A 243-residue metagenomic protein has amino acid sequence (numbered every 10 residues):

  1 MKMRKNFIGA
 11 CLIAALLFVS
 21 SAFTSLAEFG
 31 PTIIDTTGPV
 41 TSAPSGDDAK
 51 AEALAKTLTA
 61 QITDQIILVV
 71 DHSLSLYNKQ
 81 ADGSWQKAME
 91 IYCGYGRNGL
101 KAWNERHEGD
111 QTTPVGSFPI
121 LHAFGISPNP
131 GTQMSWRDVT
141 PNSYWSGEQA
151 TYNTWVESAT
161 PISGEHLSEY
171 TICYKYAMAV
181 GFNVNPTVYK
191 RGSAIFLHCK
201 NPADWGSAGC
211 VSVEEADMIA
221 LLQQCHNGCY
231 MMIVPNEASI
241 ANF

Functional and structural regions predicted by a protein language model:
K2-M3, S135: Intrinsically disordered, low-complexity sequence elements enriched in Ser/Thr/Gly/Pro
M3-L26: Sec-dependent N-terminal signal peptides of Gram-positive bacterial secreted proteins and lipoproteins
G30-S207, M218-C229, V234-F243: Cell wall/extracellular polymer interaction/catalysis modules
E214: Conserved "landmark" site that anchors the functional core of diverse proteins
